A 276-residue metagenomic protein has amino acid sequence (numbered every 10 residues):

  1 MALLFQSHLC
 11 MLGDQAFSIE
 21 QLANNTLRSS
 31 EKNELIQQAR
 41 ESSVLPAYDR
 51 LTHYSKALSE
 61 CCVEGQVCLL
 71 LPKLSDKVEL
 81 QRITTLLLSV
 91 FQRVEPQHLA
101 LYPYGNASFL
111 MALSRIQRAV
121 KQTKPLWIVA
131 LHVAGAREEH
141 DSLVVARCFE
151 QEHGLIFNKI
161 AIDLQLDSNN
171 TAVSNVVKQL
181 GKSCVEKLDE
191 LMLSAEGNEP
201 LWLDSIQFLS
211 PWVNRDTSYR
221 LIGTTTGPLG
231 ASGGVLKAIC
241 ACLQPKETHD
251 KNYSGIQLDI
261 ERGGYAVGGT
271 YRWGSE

Functional and structural regions predicted by a protein language model:
M1-N106, L110, R118-Q122, A130-E276: Conserved "HGTGT" condensation-loop signature of ketosynthase/thiolase-family condensing enzymes that catalyze
